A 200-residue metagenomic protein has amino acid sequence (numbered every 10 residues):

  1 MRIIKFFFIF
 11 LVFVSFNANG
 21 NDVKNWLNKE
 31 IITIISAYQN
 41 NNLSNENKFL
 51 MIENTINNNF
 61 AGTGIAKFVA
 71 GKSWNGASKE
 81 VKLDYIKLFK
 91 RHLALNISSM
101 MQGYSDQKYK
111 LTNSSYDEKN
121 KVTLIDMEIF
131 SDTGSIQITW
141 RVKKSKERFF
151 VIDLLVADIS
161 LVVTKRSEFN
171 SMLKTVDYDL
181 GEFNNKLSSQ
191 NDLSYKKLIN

Functional and structural regions predicted by a protein language model:
R2-I9: Sec-dependent signal peptide recognition, specifically the positively charged N-region followed immediately by
F13-N17: N-terminal signal peptide c-region/cleavage motif recognized by signal peptidases
A18-V23, I199-N200: Short, low-structural-confidence N-terminal segments
D22-M101: Early exported N-terminus immediately downstream of N-terminal targeting peptides
F89, S115, I129-S131, V142-K144 (+1 more regions): A mature extracytoplasmic/lumenal domain signature
L95-T139, Q190-N200: Surface-exposed, charged secondary-structure patches
Q137-V163: Short beta-strand edge/turn micro-motifs at domain boundaries
V156-N200: Low-complexity, intrinsically disordered terminal/linker segments enriched in charged and Gly/Pro repeats
